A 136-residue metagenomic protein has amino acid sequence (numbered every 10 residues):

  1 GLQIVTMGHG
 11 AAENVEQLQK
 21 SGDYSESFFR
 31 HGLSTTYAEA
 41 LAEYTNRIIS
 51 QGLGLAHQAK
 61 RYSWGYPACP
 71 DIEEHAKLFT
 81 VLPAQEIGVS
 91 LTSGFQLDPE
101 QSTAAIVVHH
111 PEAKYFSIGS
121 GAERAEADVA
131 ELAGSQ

Functional and structural regions predicted by a protein language model:
G1-S135: Small-residue-enriched alpha-helical segments and adjacent helix-cap loops that form tight helix-helix packing
